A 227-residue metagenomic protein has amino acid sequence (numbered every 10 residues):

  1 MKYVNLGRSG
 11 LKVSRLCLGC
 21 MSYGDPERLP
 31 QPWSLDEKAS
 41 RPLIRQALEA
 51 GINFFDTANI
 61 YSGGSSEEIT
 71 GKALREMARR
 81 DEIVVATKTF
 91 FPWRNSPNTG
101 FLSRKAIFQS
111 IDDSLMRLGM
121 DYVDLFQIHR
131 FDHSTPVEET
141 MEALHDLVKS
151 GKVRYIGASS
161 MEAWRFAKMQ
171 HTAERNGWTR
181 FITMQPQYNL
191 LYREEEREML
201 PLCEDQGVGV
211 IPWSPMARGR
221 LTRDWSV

Functional and structural regions predicted by a protein language model:
M1-I83, K149, A217: N-terminal binding-site loop/beta-alpha segment at the start of enzyme catalytic domains that lines or forms
L6, L16-L18, S40, A47 (+10 more regions): Conserved, mostly hydrophobic/aromatic
M21-Y23, I60, K88-P92, I128-F131 (+3 more regions): Active-site beta-loop-alpha junctions enriched in small/polar residues
G24-K38, W93-F108, H129-T135: Active-site mouth loops of central-metabolism enzymes
P32-A47, G100-G119, F166-H171: Short, acidic/polar
M77-L102: Structural motif corresponding to the early beta-alpha repeats
R94-Q127, Q187, L191-E194: Active-site gating/metal-coordination segments in enzymes
T135-V227: Beta/alpha (TIM)-barrel catalytic core signal, keyed to glycine-rich beta->alpha loops juxtaposed to Asp/Glu that bind
